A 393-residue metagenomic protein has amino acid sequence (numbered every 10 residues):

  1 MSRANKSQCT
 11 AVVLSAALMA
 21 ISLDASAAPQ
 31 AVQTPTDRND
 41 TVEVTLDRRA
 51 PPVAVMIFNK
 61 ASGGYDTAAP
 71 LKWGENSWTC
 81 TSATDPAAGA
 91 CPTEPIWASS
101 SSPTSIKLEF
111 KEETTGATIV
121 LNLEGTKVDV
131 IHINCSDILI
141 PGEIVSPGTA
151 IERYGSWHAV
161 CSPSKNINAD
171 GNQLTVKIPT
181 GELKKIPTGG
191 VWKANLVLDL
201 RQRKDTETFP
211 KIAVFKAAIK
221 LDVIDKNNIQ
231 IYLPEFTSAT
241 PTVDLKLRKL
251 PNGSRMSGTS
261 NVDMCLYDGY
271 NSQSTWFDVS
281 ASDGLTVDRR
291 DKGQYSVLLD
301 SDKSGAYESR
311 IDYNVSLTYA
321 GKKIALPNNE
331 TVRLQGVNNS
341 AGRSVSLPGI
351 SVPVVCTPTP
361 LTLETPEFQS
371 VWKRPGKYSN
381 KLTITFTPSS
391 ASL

Functional and structural regions predicted by a protein language model:
S2-V12: Bacterial N-terminal signal peptides that target proteins for export
V12, A83-T84, E94-P95, I138 (+4 more regions): General secretory precursor processing signal
V12-A20: Bacterial N-terminal signal peptides
S22-A25: N-terminal signal peptide c-region/cleavage motif recognized by signal peptidases
A27-E113, I178-T318, P360-K377, K381 (+1 more regions): N-terminal small/polar-rich segments of proteins
S99-K165: A surface-exposed loop-and-adjacent beta-strand signature within N-terminal beta-sandwich domains that mediate ligand
C135-L139, E143-N195, R201-I212, A341-K377: Exposed beta-sheet edge/beta-hairpin loop segments within beta-rich domains
V297-V354: Outer membrane beta-barrel transmembrane domains
